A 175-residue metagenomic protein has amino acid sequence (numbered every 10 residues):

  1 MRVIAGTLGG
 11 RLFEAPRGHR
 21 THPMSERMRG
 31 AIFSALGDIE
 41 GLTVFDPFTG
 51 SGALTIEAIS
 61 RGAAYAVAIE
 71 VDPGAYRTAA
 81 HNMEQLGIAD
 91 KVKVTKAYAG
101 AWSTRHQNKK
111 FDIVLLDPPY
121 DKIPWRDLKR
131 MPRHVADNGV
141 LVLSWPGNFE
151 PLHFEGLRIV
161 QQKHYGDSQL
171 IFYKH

Functional and structural regions predicted by a protein language model:
M1-H175: Class I S-adenosyl-L-methionine-dependent methyltransferase catalytic core
